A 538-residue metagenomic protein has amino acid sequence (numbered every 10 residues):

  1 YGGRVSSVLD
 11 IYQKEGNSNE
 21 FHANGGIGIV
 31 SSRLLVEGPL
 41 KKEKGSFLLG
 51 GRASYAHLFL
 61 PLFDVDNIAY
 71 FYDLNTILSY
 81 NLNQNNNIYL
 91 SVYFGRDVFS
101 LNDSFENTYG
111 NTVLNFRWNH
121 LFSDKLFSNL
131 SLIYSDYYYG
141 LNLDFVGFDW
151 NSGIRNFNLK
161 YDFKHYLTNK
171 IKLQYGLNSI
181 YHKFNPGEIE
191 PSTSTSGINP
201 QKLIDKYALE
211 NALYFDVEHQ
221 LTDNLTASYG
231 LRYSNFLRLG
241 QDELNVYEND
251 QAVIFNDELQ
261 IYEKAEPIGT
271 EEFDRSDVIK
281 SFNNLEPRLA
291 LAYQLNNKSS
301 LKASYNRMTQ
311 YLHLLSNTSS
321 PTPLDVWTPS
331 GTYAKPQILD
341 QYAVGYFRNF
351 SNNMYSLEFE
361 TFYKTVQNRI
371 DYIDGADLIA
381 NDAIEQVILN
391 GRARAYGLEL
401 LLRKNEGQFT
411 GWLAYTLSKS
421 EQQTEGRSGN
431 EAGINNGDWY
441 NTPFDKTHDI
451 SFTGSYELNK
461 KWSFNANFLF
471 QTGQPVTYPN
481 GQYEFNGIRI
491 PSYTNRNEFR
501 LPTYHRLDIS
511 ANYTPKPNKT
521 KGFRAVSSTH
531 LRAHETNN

Functional and structural regions predicted by a protein language model:
Y1-E20, L34, G38: N-terminal periplasmic accessory domains that precede and gate Gram-negative outer-membrane beta-barrel machines
E20-H22, L60-V65, F99-F105, V113-R117 (+12 more regions): Extracellular loop and loop/strand-boundary signature of outer-membrane beta-barrel proteins
G28-Y55, D64-V98, E106-N129, Y161 (+1 more regions): Transmembrane beta-barrel wall of Gram-negative outer-membrane proteins
K44-F47, N85-I88, D124-S128, K170-L173 (+6 more regions): Repeated loop/turn-to-beta-strand initiation elements of outer-membrane beta-barrel proteins
Y138, K183-T195, L237, L244-E271 (+5 more regions): Surface-exposed extracellular loop regions of Gram-negative outer-membrane beta-barrel proteins, predominantly
K202, E210, P329-K335, Q341 (+2 more regions): Outer membrane beta-barrel strand-and-loop segments of large Gram-negative receptors, especially TonB-dependent
F362-T365, I384-N480: Gram-negative outer-membrane beta-barrel transporters
T529-T536: Conserved small/polar residues in nucleotide/adenosyl-binding loops
